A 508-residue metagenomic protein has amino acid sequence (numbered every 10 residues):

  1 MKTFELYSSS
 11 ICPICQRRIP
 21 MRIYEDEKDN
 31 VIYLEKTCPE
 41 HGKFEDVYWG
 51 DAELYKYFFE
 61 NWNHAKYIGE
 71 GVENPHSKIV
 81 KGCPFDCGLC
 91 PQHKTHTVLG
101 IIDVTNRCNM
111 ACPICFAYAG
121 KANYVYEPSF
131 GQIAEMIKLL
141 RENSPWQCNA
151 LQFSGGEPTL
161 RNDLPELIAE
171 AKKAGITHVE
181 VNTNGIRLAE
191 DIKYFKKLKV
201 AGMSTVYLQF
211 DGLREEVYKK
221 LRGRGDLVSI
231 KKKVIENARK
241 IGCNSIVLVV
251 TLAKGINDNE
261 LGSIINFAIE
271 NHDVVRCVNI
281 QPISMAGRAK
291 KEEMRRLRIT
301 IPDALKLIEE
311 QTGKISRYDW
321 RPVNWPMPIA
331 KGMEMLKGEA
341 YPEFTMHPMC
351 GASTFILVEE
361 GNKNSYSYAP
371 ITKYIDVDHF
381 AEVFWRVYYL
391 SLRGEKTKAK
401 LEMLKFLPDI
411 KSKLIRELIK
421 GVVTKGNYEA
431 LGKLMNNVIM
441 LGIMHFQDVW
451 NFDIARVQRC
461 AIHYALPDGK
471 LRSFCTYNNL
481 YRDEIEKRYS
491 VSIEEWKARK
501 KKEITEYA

Functional and structural regions predicted by a protein language model:
M1-V80, D86-G88, A340-A508: Radical SAM enzyme core and accessory elements
N30-D51, F59-W62, K66-T183, R187-K193 (+2 more regions): Conserved alpha-helical substructure of the radical SAM core
Y33, L99, T205, V247 (+1 more regions): Broad gene-expression machinery/nucleic-acid interaction feature
I102-V104, F116-A119, G155, T183 (+5 more regions): Glycine-rich, histidine-containing beta strand-loop boundary motifs that form or position
Y118-N123, L213-E216, M285: A short, flexible beta-alpha/helix-coil linker loop
A119-E127, K220-G225, E293-M294: Short glycine-enriched, charge-decorated loop/helix-capping segments at active-site entrances that position
A134-Q152, R161-P282: Radical SAM/AdoMet-radical enzyme domain recognition
K240-E429: Radical SAM enzyme [4Fe-4S]-AdoMet core and its adjacent flexible, acidic and glycine-rich loops/tails across
